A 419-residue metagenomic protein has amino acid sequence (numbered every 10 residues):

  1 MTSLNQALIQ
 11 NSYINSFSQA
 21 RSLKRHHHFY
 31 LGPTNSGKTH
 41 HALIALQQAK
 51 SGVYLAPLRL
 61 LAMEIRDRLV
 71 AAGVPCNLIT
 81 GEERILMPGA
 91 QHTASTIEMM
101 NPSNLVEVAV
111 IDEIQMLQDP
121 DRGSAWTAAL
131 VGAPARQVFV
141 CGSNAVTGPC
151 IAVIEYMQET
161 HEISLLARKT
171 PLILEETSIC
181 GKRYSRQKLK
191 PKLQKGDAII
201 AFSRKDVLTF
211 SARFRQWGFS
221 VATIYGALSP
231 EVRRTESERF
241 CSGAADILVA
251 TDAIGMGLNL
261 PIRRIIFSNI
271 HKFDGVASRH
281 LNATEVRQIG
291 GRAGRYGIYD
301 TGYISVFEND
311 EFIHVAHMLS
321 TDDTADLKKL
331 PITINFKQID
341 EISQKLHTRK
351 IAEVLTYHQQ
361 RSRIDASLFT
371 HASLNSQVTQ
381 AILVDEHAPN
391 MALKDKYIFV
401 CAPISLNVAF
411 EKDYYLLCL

Functional and structural regions predicted by a protein language model:
Q19, L23, G81-L86, A90-H92 (+1 more regions): Interdomain hinge/linker at the junction between the two RecA-like core domains of SF2 helicases
H40-L46, D121, A125, G132 (+1 more regions): Conserved interdomain hinge at the start of the Helicase C-terminal
K50-I65, F139-C141, T147-G148, K190-W217 (+2 more regions): Conserved strand-helix element at the start of the C-terminal RecA-like helicase core
G52, Q115-T177: Post-DEXD/H (motif II) to motif III coupling segment of the RecA-like Helicase ATP-binding lobe
M63-E107: Inter-Walker segment of RecA-like/P-loop motor cores
P88-V108, F240-L260: Conserved two-lobed SF2 helicase motor
R136-T147, S242-G243, I247, L260-D323: Conserved segment of the helicase C-terminal RecA-like domain
D323-L419: Accessory helical-bundle/CTD segments and flexible terminal tails appended to RecA-like ATPase motors
